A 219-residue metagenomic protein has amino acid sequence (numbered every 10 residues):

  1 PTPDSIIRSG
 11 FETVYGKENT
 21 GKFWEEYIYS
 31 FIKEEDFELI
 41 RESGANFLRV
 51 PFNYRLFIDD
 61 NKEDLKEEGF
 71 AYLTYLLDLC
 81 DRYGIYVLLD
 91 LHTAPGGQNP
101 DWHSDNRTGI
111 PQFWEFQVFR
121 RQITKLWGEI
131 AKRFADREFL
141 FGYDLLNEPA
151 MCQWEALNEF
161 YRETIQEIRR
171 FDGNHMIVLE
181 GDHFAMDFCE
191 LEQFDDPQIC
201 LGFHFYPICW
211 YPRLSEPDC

Functional and structural regions predicted by a protein language model:
P1-Y29, C200-G202, C209-C219: Glycan-binding loop/region signatures in secreted carbohydrate-active enzymes
T2-D4, K33-D36, N46, K66 (+3 more regions): Alpha-helix initiation/capping motif
T2-F23, N61-E67, G97-Q117: Aromatic- and acidic-residue-enriched carbohydrate-binding clefts of CAZyme catalytic domains
P3-R8, S43-A45, T93-G97, G128-F134: Short, functional N-terminal and low-complexity linear motifs
V14-K17, N53-F57, I110, G142-L145: A short alpha-helix capping/helix-coil boundary motif
E18-G96, L157-D172, V178: Aromatic-lined substrate-binding rim segments of carbohydrate-active enzymes
G97-C219: Active-site region of glycoside hydrolase catalytic domains
